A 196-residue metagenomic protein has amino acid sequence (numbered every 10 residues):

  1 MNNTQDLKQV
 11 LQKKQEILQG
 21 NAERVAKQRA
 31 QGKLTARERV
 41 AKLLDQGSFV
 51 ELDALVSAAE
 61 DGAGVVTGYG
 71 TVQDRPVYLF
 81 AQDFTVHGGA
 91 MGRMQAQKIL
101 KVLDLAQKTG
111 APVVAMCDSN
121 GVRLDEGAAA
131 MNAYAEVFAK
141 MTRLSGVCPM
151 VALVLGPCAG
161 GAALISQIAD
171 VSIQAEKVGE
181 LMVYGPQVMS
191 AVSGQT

Functional and structural regions predicted by a protein language model:
M1-V77, A81-G88: Intrinsically disordered, low-complexity segments enriched in small/flexible residues
N2, C117-T196: Conserved catalytic cores of soluble enzyme domains, especially glycine-rich substrate-binding beta-alpha loops
L11, A41, L100-L103, N132-F138 (+1 more regions): Predominant activation on well-ordered alpha-helical scaffold segments within soluble catalytic domains
A63-T67, P76, A111-P112, F138 (+2 more regions): Short glycine-rich loop/turn motifs
Y69-D83, K98-D125: A structural preference for short, pocket-lining loop segments at secondary-structure junctions
H87-M94, E126-M131: Flexible beta-alpha connector loops of hexameric P-loop NTPases
